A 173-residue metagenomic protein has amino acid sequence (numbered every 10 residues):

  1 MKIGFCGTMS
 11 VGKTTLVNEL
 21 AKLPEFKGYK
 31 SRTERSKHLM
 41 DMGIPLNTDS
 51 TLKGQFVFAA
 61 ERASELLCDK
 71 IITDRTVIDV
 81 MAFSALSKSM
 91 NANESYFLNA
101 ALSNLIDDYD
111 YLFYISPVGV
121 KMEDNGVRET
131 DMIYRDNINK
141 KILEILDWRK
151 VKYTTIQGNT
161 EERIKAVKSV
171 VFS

Functional and structural regions predicted by a protein language model:
M1-K2: Pre-Walker A (Motif I) flank of P-loop NTPase domains
F5: Hydrophobic anchor at the beta1->P-loop junction of P-loop NTPases
M9: The conserved Walker
K13: Conserved lysine of the Walker
V17-A21, F56-I71, Y96-Y109: Short amphipathic alpha-helices and their capping/turn segments at secondary-structure boundaries
N18-A63: Conserved substrate/cofactor phosphate-moiety recognition/catalytic segment in nucleotide-dependent phosphotransferases
I44-L86, N91-A92: Conserved nucleotide-sensing/catalytic segment adjacent to the nucleotide-binding pocket in NTP-handling enzymes
K88-N159: A glycine- and Lys/Arg-enriched "phosphate-lid" helix/loop adjacent to the NTP-binding pocket of small-molecule kinases
